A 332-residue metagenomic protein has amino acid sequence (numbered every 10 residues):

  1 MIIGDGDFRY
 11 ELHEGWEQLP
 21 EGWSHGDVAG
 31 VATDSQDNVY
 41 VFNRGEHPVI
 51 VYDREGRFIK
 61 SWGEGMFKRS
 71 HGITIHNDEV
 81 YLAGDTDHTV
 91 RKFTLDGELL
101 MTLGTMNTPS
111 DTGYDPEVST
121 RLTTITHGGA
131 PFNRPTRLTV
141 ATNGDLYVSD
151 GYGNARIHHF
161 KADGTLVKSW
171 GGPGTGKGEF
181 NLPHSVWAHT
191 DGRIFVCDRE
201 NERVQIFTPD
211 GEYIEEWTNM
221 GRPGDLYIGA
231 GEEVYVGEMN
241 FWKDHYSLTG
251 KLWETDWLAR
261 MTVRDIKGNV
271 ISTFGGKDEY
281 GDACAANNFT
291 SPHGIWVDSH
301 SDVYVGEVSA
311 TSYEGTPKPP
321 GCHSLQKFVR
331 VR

Functional and structural regions predicted by a protein language model:
M1-R332: Eukaryotic scaffold repeat domains enriched in small/polar residues
